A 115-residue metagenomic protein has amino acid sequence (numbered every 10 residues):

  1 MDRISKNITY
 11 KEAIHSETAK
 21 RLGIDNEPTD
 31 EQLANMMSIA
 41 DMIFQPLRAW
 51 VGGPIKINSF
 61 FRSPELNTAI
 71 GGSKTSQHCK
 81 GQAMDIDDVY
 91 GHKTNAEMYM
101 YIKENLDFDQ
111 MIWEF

Functional and structural regions predicted by a protein language model:
M1-R48: Extracytoplasmic cell-surface/polysaccharide-interacting catalytic and binding patches
Q32, I39-I43, G53, L66 (+3 more regions): Amphipathic alpha-helical interface surfaces
D41-G71: Extended, low-complexity, intrinsically disordered C-terminal regulatory tails of eukaryotic serine/threonine kinases
K56-N58, A83-D87: Structural recognition of the beta-strand scaffold that forms the well-ordered cores of secreted hydrolase catalytic
A69-G72, L106-F108: Short acidic (Asp/Glu) patches
I70-D85: Active-site microenvironments of hydrolase-like enzyme catalytic domains
K80, D88-F115: Catalytic cores and adjacent binding grooves of peptidoglycan-active enzymes
